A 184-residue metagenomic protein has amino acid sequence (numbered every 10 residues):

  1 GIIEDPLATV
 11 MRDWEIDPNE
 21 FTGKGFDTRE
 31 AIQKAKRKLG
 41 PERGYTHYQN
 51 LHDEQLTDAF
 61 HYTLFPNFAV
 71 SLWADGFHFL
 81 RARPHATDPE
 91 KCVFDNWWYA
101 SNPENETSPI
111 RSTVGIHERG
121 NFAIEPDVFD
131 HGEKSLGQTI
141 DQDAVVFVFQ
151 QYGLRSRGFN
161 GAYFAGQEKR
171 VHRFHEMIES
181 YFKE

Functional and structural regions predicted by a protein language model:
G1-E184: C-terminal catalytic domain of Rieske-type non-heme iron oxygenases
